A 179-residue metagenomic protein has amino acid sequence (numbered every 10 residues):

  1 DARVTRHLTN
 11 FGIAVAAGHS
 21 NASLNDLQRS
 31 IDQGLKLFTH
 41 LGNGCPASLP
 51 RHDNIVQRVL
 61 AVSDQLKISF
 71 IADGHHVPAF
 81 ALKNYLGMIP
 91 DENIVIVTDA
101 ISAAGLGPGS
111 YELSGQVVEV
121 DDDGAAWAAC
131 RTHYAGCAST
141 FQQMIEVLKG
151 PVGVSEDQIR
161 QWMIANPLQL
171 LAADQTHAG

Functional and structural regions predicted by a protein language model:
R3-T5, A17, N25-Q158, A173: Active-site-adjacent C-terminal substructures of enzyme catalytic domains
F11: Conserved dinucleotide-binding and phosphotransfer motif residues
E156-P167: Short, well-structured alpha-helical segments that form the helix of a local strand-helix-strand
Q169-T176: Short arginine-rich
